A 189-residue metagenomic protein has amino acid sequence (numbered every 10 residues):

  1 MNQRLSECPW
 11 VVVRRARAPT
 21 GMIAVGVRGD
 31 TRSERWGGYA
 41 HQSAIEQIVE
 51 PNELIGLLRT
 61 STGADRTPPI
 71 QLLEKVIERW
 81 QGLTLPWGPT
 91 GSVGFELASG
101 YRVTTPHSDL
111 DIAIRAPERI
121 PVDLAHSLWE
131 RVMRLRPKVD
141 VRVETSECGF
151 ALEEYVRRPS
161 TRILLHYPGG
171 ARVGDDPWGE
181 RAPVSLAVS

Functional and structural regions predicted by a protein language model:
M1-S92, A125, W129-P137, V141: Helical scaffold of the NTase/Pol beta-like nucleotidyltransferase catalytic core
S43-E50, R162-G179: Mature, function-bearing regions of proteins
I77-L110, I114-I120: Active-site nucleotide-donor binding segment shared across nucleotidyl transfer reactions
T104, L128-R131, R158: Short, solvent-exposed amphipathic alpha-helical segments in soluble enzyme and RNA/protein-processing domains
P121-D123, F150: Short, charged/polar "capping" segments at the starts of alpha-helices and the immediately preceding loops
M133-G170: Conserved catalytic core of two-metal-ion nucleotidyltransferases
G179-E180, S185-V188: Polyanionic, low-complexity intrinsically disordered segments
